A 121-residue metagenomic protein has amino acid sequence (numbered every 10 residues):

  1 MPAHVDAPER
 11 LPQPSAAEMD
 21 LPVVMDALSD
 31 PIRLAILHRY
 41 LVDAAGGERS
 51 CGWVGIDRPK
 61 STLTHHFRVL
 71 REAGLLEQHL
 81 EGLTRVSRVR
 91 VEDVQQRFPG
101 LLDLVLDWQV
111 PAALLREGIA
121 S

Functional and structural regions predicted by a protein language model:
P2-L21, H38-D43, L80, R90-S121: Amphipathic alpha-helical dimerization/coiled-coil segments that flank or bridge DNA-binding/regulatory modules
D20-P59, E81-D93: N-terminal helix-turn-helix DNA-binding core of bacterial DNA-binding proteins
D30, H66, P99: Conserved acidic functional residues
I36, L63, R71-G74, R88 (+2 more regions): Sequence-pattern detector for short linear motifs and compositional/periodic biases rather than a specific fold
E48-R49, H66, L106: Short linear functional motifs in flexible/disordered or boundary regions
G52-L75: Canonical helix-turn-helix DNA-binding module
L75-L76, L83: Short, Lys/Arg-enriched C-terminal cap helix and immediately downstream tail that follows
